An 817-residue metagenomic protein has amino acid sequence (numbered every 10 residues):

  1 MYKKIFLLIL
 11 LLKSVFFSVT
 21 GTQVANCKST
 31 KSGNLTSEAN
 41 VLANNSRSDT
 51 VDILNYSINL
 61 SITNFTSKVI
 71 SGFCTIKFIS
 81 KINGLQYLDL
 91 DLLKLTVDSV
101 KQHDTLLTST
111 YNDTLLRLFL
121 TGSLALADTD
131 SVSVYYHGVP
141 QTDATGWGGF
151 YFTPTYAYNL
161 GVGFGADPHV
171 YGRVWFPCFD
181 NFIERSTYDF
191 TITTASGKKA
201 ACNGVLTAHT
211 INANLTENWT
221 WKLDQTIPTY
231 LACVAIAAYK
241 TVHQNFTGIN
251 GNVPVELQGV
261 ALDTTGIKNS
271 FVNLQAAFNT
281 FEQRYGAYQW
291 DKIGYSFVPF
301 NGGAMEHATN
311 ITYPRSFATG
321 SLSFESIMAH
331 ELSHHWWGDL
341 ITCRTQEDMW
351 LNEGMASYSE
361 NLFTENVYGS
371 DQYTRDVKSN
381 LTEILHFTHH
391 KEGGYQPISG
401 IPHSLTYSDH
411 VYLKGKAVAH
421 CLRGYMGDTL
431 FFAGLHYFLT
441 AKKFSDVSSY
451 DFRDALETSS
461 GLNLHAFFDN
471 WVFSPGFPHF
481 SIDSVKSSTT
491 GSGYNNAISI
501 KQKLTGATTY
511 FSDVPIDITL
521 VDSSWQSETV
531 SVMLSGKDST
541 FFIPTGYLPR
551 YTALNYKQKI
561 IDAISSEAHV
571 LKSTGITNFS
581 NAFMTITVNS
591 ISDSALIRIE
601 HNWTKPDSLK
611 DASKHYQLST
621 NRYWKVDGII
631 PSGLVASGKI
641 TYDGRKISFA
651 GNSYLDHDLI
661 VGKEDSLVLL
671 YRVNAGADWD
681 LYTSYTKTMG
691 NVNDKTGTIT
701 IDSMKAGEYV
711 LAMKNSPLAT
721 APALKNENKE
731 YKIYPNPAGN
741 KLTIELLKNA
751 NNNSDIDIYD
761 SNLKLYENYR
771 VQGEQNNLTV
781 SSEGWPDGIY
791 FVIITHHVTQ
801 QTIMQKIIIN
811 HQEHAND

Functional and structural regions predicted by a protein language model:
Y2-I5, W221, L257-S499, A507 (+1 more regions): Hydrophobic alpha-helical and helix-loop surface patches within well-folded domains that function as non-catalytic
V19-S71, A157, H465-A466, N470: N-terminal, polar/Ser/Thr-rich
Q23-V24, L88, L92-P154, K537-Y547 (+1 more regions): A surface-exposed beta-strand-loop module
A43-S48, Y135-D189, Q558-F583, Y734: Glycine/proline-rich low-complexity spacer/linker segments in large multi-domain proteins
G72, D167-V170, C178-A329: Hydrophobic helix-coil surface modules that form long, contiguous segments used for peptide/substrate interaction
A208, G546-I576, L659-S666, R672-K729: Proteolytic cleavage junctions
K572-L681, A706-P717: Self-processing/autoproteolytic domain segments and adjacent N-terminal interaction modules in large, modular
L724-Y734, A738-D817: C-terminal outer-membrane/trafficking sorting elements
